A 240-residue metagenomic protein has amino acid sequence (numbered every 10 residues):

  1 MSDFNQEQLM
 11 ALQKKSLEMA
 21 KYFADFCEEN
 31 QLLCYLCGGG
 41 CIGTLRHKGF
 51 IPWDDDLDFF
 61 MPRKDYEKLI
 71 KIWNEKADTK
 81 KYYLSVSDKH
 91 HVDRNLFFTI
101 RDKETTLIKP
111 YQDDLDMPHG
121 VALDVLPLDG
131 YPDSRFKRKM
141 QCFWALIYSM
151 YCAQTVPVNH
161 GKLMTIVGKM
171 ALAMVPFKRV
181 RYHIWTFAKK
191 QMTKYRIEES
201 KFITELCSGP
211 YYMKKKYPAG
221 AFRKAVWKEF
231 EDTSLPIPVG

Functional and structural regions predicted by a protein language model:
F4-N30, W73-D133, S149-V239: Conserved catalytic core of two-metal-ion nucleotidyltransferases
A24-L57, M61, Y66-E67, G220-F222: Active-site nucleotide-donor binding segment shared across nucleotidyl transfer reactions
L69-K71: Conserved SAM-binding loop
R135-M140: A short secondary-structure junction signal
F143-W144: Short, His- and charge-rich active-site/binding loops that engage polyanionic ligands
